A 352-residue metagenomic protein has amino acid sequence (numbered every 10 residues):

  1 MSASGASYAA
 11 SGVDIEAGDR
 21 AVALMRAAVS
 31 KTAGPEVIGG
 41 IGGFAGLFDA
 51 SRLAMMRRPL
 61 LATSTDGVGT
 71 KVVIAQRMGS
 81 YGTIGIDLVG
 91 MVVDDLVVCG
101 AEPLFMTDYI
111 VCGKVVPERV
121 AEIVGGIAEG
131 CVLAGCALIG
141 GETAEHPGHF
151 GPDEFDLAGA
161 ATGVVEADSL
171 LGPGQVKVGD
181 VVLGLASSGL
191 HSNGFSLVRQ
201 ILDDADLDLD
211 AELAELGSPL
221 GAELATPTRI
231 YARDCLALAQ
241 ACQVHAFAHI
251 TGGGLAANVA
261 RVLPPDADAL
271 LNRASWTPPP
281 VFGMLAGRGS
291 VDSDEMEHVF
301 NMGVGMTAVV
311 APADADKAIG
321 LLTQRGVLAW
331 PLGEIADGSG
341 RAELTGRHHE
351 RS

Functional and structural regions predicted by a protein language model:
M1-E36: N-terminal amphipathic/basic leader segments beginning at the initiator methionine
A3-A10, A27, R119-A137, F150-L157 (+2 more regions): Glycine-/charge-enriched secondary-structure boundary and capping motifs
D14, D66, G179, H249 (+1 more regions): Residue-level signature of catalytic and energy-coupling elements of molecular machines, predominantly ATP/GTP-dependent
G18, A54-M55, V68-K71, E166-S169 (+5 more regions): Short, acidic Gly/Pro/Ser/Thr-rich loop/turn segments
V22, A121-V124, F195: Hydrophobic face of alpha-helices
A27-S188: Glycine-rich phosphate/pyrophosphate-binding loop regions near the starts of catalytic domains
P59-L61, G67-G69, P173, D210 (+1 more regions): Acidic-glycine-rich active-site phosphate/pyrophosphate-binding loop
T65, D156, S169-E215, L220 (+1 more regions): Short, acidic (Asp/Glu-rich) active-site segment that either coordinates a divalent metal cofactor
